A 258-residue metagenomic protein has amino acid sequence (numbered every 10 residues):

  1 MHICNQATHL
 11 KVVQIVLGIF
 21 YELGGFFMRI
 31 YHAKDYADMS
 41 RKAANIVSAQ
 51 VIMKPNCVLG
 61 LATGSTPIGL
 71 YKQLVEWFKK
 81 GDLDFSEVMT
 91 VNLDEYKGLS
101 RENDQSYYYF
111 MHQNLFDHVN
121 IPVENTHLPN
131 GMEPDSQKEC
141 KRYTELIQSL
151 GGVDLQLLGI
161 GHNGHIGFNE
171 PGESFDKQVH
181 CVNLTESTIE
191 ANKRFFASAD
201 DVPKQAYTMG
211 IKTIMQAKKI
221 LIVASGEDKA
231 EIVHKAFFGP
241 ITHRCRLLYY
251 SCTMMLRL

Functional and structural regions predicted by a protein language model:
Q14-F27: Short, Lys/Arg-enriched N-terminal segments with co-localized hydrophobic residues within the first ~10-30 amino acids
F27-L59, Q137: N-terminal glycine-/serine-/threonine-rich phosphate-binding loop
M53-K79: Glycine-rich N-terminal segment of FAD-binding domains in flavoprotein oxidoreductases, spanning the beta-loop-helix
G60-G64, N92, P129-N130, L157-I160 (+1 more regions): Short beta-strand segments
L83-Q156: Ligand-binding beta-strand-loop-alpha-helix segment within the catalytic cores of soluble metabolic enzymes
G167-I211: Class I SAM-dependent methyltransferase SAM-binding "motif I" and its flanking Rossmann-like core
M209-K212, Q216-L258: ATP/nucleoside-binding phosphotransfer catalytic cores, i.e., glycine-rich phosphate-binding loops
